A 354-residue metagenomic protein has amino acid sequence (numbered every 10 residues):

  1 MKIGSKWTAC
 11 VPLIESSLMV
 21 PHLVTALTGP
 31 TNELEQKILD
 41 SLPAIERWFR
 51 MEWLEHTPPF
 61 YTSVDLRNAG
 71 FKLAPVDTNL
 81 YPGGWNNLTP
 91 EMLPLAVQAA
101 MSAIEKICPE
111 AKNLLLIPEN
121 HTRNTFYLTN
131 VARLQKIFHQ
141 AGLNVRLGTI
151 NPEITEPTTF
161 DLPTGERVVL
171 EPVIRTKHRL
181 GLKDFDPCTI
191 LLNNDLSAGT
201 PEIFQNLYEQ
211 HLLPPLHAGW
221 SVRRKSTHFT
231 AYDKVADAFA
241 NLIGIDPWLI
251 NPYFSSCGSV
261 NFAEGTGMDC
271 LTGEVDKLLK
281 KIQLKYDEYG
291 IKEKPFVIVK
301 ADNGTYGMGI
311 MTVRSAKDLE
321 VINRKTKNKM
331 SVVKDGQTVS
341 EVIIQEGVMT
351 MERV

Functional and structural regions predicted by a protein language model:
M1-L54, Q210, A218, D237-W248: Short glycine- and acidic-rich boundary segments immediately preceding or forming the N-terminal edge of structured
M1-V11, S16-L18, L23, W53 (+1 more regions): C-terminal active-site "lid" helix and adjoining low-complexity regulatory extension at the edge of ATP-using catalytic
H56-P82, K300: Conserved metal-phosphate-binding beta-hairpin within the catalytic cores of diverse ATP-dependent phosphoryl-transfer
T57-F60, F138, K183, M351-R353: Short solvent-exposed loop/turn micro-motifs enriched in small/polar/acidic residues
K72, E274-L284, Y289-F296, N303-M308 (+1 more regions): Phosphate-binding site of ATP-dependent enzymes
L95-A99, T122-E293: Conserved N-proximal alpha/beta basic substrate-recognition cap immediately N-terminal to, or forming the N-lobe
A96-H121, E153, D335-V342, E346-M349: Active-site "cap" helix and flanking loop/linker of ATP-utilizing ligase/carboxylase catalytic domains
N113-L116, I190, V297: Conserved hydrophobic helix-helix packing surfaces used for dimerization/oligomerization
